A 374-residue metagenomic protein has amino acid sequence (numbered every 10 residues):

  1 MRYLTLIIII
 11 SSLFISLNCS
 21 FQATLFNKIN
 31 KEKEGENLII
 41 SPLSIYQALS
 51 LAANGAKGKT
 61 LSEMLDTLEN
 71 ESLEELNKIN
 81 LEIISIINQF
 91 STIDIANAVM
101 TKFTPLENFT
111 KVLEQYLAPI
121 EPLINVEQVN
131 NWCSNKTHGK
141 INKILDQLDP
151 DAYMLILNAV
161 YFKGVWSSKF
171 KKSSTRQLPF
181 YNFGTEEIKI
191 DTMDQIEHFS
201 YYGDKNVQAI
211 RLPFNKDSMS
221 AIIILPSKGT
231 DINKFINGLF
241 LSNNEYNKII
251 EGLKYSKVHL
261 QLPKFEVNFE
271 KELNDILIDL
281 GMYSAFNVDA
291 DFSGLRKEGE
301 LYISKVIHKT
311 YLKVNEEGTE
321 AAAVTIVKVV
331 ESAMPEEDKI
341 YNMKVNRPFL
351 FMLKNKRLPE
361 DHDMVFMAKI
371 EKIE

Functional and structural regions predicted by a protein language model:
M1-L123, G139: Detector for small/aliphatic-rich hydrophobic stretches
G35, L76-F235, Y246-E337: Non-catalytic, conformational "gating/processing" segments within enzyme and secreted inhibitor domains
I39, Q47, A98, A221-I223 (+2 more regions): Structural recognition of the beta-strand scaffold that forms the well-ordered cores of secreted hydrolase catalytic
I40-S44, K205, K305, K344: Short, surface-exposed loop/turn motifs at beta-strand boundaries within globular domains
L239-S242: N-terminal signal-anchor module of multipass membrane proteins
T310-E374: C-terminal soluble interaction/assembly domains
